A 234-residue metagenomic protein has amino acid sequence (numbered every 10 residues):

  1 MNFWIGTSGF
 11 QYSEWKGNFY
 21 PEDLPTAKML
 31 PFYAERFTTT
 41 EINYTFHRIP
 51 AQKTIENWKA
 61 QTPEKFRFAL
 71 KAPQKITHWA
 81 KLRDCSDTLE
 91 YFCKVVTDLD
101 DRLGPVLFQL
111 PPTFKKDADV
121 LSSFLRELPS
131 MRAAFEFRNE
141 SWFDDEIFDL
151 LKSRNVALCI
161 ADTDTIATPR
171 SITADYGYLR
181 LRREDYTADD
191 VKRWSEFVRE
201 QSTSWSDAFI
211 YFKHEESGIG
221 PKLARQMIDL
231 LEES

Functional and structural regions predicted by a protein language model:
M1-S234: Residues lining hydrophobic/aromatic ligand-binding pockets adjacent to catalytic sites
